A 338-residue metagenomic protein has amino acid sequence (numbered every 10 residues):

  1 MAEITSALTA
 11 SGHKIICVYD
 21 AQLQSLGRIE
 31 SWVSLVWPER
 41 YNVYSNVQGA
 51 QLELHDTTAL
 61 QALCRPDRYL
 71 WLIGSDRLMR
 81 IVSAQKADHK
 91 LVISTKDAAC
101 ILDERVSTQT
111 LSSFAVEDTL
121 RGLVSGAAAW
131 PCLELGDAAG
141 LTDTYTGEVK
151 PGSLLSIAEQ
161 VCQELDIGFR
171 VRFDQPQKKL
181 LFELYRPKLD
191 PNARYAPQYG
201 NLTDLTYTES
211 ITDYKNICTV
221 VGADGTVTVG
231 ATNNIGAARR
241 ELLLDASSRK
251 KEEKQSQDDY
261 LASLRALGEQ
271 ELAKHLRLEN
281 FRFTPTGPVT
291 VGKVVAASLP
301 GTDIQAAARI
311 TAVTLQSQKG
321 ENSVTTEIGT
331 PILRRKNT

Functional and structural regions predicted by a protein language model:
A2, A10, S83-L102, G136-Y214: Short beta-strand-centered interaction patches in the first periplasmic/extracellular domains of large envelope
A2-I15, R186-G320, I332-T338: Acidic, small/polar-enriched beta strand-loop surface segments
S6-V43, G200-T208: Solvent-exposed edge beta-strands and adjacent loop segments that serve as assembly or binding interfaces
T9, V36-V47, S83-L91, R172-K178 (+2 more regions): Short, ordered beta-strand-loop transition motifs
E39-D56, H89-C100, V220, K274-F283 (+2 more regions): Oligomerization/assembly interface segments of phage tail-like spikes and tubes
G49, T95, T108-E134, E148-D174 (+3 more regions): Amphipathic, non-transmembrane alpha-helical segments in extracytoplasmic/periplasmic proteins
L54-L135: Surface-exposed cap/loop segments at beta↔alpha junctions
R68-T95, R170-R172, A296-E327: Short beta-strand and beta-hairpin "edge-sheet" elements
